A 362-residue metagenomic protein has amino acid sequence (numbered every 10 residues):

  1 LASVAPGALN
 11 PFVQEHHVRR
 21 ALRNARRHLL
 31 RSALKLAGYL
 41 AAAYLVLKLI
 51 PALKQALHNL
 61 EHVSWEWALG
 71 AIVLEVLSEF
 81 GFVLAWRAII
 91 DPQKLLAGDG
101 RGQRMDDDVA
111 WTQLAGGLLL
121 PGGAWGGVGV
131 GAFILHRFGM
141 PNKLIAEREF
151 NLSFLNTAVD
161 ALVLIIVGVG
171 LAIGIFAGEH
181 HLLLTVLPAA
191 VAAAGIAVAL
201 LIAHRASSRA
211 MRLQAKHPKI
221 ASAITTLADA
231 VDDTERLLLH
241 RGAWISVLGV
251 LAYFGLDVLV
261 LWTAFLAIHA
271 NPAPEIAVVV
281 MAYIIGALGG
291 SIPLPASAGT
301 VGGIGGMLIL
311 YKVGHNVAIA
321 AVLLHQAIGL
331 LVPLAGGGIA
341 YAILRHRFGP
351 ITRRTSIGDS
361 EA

Functional and structural regions predicted by a protein language model:
L1-T112, G170, I175-A287, G329-A362: Predominantly cytoplasmic-facing regulatory/coupling regions of multi-pass membrane proteins
K48, D91-P92, L118, R137 (+3 more regions): Transmembrane helix-loop junction
V76-L77, L119-G122, A158, L251 (+2 more regions): Hydrophobic/aromatic residues within the transmembrane alpha-helices of Major Facilitator Superfamily
E79-W86, P121-G131, A161, A277 (+1 more regions): Transmembrane helix boundary and interhelical junction motifs in multipass membrane proteins
G98-D99, W111-G129, I134-R137: Short intracellular "coupling" helices and adjacent cytoplasmic loop segments at the cytosolic face of multi-pass
R104-M105, G122, G127-V128, R137-F154 (+1 more regions): Membrane-interface alpha-helices at helix entry/exit sites of multi-pass transporters
T112-L120, L144-I165, A320-G336: Membrane-embedded alpha-helical segments of transport systems, primarily multispan ion/solute transporters
P293-S297, G303-A327: Hydrophobic alpha-helical transmembrane segments in multi-pass integral membrane proteins
